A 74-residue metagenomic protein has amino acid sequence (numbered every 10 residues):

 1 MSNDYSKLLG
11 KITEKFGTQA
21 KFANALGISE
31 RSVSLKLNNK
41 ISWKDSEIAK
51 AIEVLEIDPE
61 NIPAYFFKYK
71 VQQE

Functional and structural regions predicted by a protein language model:
M1-N3, E30: Short, Lys/Arg-enriched anionic-surface-contact patches
S2, G10, K15-F16, L35 (+1 more regions): Short, charged recognition helix plus adjacent turn of helix-turn-helix-like nucleic-acid-binding domains
K7-L8, K50: Pre-recognition alpha-helix immediately N-terminal to the DNA-recognition helix within helix-turn-helix or winged-helix
F16-L35: Short alpha-helical DNA-recognition segment
R31, S42, E60: Key DNA-contact positions within bacterial/archaeal DNA-binding proteins
K40-S46: Short, solvent-exposed alpha-helical "recognition" segments
S46-I62: DNA major-groove recognition helix of helix-turn-helix/homeodomain DNA-binding modules
